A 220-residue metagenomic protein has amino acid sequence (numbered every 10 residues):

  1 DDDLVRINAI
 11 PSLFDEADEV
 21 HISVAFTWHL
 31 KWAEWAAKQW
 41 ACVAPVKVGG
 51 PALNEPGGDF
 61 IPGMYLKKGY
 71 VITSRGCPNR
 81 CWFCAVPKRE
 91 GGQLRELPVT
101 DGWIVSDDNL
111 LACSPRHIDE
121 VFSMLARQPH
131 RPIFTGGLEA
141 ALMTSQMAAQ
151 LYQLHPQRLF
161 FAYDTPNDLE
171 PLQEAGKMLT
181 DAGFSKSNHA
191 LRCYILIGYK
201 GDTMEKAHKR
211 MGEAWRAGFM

Functional and structural regions predicted by a protein language model:
D1-A44: A short, structured N-terminal alpha-helical element that caps or precedes a catalytic domain
D1-R6, R75-C84: Short, charged N-terminal beta->alpha structural module
H21-T27, A85-A175, L179, H189-G198 (+1 more regions): Core AdoMet radical
A36, Q93-E96, K206-R210: Short alpha-helix in the alpha/beta-hydrolase fold that links the catalytic acid
W40-G49, H130, K186-H189, F219: A short helix->loop->beta-strand "cap" motif at the edges of active sites that frequently abuts
A41, A126, T180, G212-G218: Anion (oxyanion) recognition and catalysis
C42-S74, P78, V86-G102: N-terminal [4Fe-4S]-dependent radical SAM core
M147-Q150, Y199-A217: Catalytic cores of alpha/beta
